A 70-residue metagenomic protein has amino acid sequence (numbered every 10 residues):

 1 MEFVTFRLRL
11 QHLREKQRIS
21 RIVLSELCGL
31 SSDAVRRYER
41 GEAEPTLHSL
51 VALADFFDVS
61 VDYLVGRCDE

Functional and structural regions predicted by a protein language model:
M1-K16: A short, Lys/Arg-rich alpha-helix, primarily the initiator
L8, R18-I19, P45-H48: Residue-level signal for the short linker/turn that defines the boundary of a DNA-recognition helix
E15, E26, D55: Alpha-helical residues within the helix-turn-helix
E15, G29, R40-E42, D69: Residue-level detection of the helix-turn-helix DNA-binding "recognition helix"
R18-R37: Short alpha-helical DNA-recognition segment
H48-Y63: DNA major-groove recognition helix of helix-turn-helix/homeodomain DNA-binding modules
Y63-E70: Short amphipathic recognition helices of helix-turn-helix/homeodomain-type DNA-binding modules
